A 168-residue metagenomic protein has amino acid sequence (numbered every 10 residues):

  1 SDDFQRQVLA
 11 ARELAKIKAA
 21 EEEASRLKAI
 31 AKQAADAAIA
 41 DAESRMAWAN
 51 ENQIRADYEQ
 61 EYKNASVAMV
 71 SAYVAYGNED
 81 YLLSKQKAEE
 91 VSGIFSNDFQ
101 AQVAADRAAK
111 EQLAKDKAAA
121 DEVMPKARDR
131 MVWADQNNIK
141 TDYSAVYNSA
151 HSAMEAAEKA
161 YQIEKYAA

Functional and structural regions predicted by a protein language model:
S1-A168: Long, charged/polar, soluble alpha-helical segments
